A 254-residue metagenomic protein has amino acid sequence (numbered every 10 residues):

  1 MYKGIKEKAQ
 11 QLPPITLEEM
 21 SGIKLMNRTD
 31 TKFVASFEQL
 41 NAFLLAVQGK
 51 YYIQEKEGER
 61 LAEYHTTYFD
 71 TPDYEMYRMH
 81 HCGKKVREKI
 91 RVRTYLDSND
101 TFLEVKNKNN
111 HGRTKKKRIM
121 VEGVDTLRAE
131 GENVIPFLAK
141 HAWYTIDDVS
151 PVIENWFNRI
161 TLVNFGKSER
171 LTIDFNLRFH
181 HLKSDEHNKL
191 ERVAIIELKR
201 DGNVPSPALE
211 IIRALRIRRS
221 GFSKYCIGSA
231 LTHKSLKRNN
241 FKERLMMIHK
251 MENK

Functional and structural regions predicted by a protein language model:
M1-K254: Phosphate-end processing signature that detects enzymes handling 5′-triphosphorylated RNA and polyphosphate
